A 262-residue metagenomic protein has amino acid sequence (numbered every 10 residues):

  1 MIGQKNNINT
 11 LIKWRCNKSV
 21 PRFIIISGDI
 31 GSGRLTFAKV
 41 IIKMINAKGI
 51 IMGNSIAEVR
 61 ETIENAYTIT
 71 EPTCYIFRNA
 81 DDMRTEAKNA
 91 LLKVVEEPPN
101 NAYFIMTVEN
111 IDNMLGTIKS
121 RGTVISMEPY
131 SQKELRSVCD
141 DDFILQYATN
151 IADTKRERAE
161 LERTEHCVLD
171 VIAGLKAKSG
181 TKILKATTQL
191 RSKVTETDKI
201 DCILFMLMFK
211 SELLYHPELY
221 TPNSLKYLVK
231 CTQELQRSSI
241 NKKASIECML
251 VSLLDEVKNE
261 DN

Functional and structural regions predicted by a protein language model:
M1-N46, N100-A102, E109-N262: Charged, glycine-rich active-site and insertion segments that engage polyanionic ligands
I2-K5, G53-A57: Conserved phosphate-coordination/catalytic loops
N9-R15, S55-C74, D81-D82, E86-V94: Conserved alpha-helical scaffold flanking the Walker A/P-loop in AAA+ ATPase domains
G28, F77-N79: Short glycine-centered, acidic/aromatic-flanked micro-motifs in structured strand/loop junctions that mark active-site
M44-N54: Conserved catalytic segments around the Walker B and adjacent sensor/switch elements of P-loop NTPase domains
Y67, K88-M106, G116: Conserved catalytic/switch belt of AAA+ P-loop NTPases
C74-I76, I105: Structural motif
